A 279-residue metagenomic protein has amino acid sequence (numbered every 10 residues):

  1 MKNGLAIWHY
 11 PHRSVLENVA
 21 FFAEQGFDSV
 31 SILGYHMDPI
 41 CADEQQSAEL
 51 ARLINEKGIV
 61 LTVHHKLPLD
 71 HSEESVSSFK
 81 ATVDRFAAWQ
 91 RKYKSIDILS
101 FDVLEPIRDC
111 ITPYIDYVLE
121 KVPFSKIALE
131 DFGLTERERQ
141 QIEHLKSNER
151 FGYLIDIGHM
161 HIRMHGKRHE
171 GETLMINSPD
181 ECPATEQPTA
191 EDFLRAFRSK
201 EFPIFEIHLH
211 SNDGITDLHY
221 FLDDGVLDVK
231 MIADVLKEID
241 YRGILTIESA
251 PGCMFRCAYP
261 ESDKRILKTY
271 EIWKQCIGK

Functional and structural regions predicted by a protein language model:
M1-D84, F151-L154, P179-P183, P188 (+1 more regions): N-terminal pre-domain/capping segments
K2-I7, V30-I32, L61-K66, D97-F101 (+4 more regions): Hydrophobic faces of well-ordered beta-strands that scaffold small-molecule active sites in alpha/beta enzyme cores
I7-L16, L33-Q46, P68-S78, E105-I111 (+6 more regions): Acidic-and-aromatic substrate-binding clefts and catalytic sites of carbohydrate-active enzymes
V19-A23, D43-K57, R85-A88, R137-K146 (+2 more regions): Short amphipathic alpha-helices and their capping/turn segments at secondary-structure boundaries
F22, A48-L50, K80-A81, L145-S147 (+3 more regions): Short, hinge-like loop/turn segments at secondary-structure boundaries
V30, D116-V226: Acidic/histidine-rich catalytic cores of soluble enzymes
L53-L61, H65, L69-I155, H161-I162 (+2 more regions): Active-site acidic/histidine proton-transfer and metal-coordination neighborhood in alpha/beta enzyme cores
P251-K279: Aromatic-rich peripheral "rim/lid" segments of glycoside hydrolase catalytic domains that contact and position glycan
